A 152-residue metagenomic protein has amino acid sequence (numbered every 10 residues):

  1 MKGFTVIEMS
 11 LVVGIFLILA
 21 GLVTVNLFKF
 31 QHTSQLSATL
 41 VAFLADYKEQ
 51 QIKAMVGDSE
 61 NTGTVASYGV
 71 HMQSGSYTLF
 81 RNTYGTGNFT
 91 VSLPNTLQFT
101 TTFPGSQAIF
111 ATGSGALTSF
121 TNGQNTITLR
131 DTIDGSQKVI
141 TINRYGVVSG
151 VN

Functional and structural regions predicted by a protein language model:
M1, T83-G85, G113, I133 (+1 more regions): Short, ordered coil/turn segments that flank beta-strands lining enzyme active or ligand-binding pockets
M1-L27: N-terminal single-pass transmembrane signal-anchor helix
H32-N61: Membrane-proximal N-terminal amphipathic helix
A54-A66, T128-I133: Short, solvent-exposed secondary-structure boundary motifs
T62-G113, V139: Type IV pilin-like appendage domain
T78, F120-T132: Right-handed beta-helix
G115-T118: Short, positively biased Gly/Pro-containing turn/loop motifs at secondary-structure boundaries
T126, T132-N152: Low-complexity, S/T/G/P-rich flexible repeat/linker segments used as non-globular hinges and stalks within
